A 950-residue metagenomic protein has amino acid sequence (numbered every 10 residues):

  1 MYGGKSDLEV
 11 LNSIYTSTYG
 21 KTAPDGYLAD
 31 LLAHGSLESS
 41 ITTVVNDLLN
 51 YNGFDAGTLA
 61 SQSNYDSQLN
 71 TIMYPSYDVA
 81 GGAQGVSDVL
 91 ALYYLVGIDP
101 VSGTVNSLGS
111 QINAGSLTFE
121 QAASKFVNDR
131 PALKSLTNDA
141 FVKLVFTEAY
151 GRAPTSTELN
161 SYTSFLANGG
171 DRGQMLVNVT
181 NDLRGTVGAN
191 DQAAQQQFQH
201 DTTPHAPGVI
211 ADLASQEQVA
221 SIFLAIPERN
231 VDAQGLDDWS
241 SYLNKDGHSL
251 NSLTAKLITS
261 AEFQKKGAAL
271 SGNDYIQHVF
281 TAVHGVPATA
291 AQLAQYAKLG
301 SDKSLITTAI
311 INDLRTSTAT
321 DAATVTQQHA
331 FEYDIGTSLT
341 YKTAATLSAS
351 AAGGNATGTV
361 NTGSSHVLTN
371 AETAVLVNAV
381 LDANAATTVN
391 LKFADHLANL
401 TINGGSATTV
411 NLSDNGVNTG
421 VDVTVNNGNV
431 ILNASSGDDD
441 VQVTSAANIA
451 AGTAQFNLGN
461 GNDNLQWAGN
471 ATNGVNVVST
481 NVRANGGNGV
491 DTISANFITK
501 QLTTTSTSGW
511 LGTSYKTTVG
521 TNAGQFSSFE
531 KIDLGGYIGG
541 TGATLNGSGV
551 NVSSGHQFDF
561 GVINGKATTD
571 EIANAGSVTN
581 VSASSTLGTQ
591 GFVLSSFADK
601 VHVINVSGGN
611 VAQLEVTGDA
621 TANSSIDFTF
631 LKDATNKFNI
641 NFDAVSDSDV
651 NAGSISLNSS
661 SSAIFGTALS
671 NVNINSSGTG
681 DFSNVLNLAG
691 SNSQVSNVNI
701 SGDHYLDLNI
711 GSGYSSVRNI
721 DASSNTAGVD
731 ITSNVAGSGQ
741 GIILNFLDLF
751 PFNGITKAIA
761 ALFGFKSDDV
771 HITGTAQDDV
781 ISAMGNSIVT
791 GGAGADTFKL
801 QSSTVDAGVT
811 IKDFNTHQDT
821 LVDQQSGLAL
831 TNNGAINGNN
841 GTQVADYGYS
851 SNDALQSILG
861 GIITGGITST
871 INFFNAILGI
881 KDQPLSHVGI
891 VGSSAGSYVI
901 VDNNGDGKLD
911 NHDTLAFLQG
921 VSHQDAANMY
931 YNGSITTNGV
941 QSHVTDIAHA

Functional and structural regions predicted by a protein language model:
Y2-E9, S13-T42, D55-L90, V101-T118 (+9 more regions): Solvent-exposed, low-complexity segments and loops of surface/extracellular structural proteins
L49, V86, T180-L183: Catalytic cores of secreted/periplasmic lytic hydrolases that degrade extracellular macromolecules
V177, A255: Extracellular LysM carbohydrate-binding repeats and other cell-envelope/extracellular binding modules
A225-P227: Asp/Glu-centered strand-loop micro-motifs enriched in Gly/Pro and often flanked by an aromatic residue
W239: Extracellular glycan-interaction surfaces
